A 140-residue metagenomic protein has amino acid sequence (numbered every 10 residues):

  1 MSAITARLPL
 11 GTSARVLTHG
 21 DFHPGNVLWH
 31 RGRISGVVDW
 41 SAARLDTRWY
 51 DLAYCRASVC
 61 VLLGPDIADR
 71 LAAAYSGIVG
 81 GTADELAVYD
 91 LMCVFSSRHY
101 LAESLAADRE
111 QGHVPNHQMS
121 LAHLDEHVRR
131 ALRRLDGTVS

Functional and structural regions predicted by a protein language model:
M1-G20, H123-S140: An alpha-helical support segment within catalytic cores of ATP-dependent transferases
M1-T5, A72, L86: Short, well-structured alpha-helical segments
I4-Y50: Active-site acidic catalytic loop and adjacent metal/ATP-binding pocket of ATP-dependent phosphoryl transfer enzymes
A14, I67, E85: Conserved acidic
L17-H19, V38, D90, S96-H99: Short beta-strand segments
W49-G80, C93-Q111: Active-site activation/catalytic loop segments of kinase-like enzymes and analogous catalytic loops in related
D66, G77, H99-S140: ATP/Mg2+ or Mg2+-diphosphate-binding catalytic cores that bind nucleotide phosphates or diphosphates via glycine-rich
D84-L91: Active-site-adjacent helix/loop segment of glycosyltransferases that harbors family-specific signature motifs
